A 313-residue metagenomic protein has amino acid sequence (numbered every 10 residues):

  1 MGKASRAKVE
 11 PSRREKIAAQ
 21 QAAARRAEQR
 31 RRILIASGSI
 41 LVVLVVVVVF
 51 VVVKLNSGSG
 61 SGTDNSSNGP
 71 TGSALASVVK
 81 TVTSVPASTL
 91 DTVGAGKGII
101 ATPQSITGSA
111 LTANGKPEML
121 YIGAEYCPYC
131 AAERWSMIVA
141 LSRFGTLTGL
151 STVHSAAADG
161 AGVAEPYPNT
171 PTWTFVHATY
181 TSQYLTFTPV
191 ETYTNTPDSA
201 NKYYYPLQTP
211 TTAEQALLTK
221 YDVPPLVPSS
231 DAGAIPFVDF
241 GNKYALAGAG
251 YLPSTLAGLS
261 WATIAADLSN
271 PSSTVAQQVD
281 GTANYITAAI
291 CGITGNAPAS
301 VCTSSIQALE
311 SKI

Functional and structural regions predicted by a protein language model:
M1-E118, A132, S142, T146-I313: Non-globular targeting/processing and membrane-anchoring segments
A113-C127, M137-V139: Short active-site neighborhood of thiol/selenol oxidoreductases, capturing the structured segment around
